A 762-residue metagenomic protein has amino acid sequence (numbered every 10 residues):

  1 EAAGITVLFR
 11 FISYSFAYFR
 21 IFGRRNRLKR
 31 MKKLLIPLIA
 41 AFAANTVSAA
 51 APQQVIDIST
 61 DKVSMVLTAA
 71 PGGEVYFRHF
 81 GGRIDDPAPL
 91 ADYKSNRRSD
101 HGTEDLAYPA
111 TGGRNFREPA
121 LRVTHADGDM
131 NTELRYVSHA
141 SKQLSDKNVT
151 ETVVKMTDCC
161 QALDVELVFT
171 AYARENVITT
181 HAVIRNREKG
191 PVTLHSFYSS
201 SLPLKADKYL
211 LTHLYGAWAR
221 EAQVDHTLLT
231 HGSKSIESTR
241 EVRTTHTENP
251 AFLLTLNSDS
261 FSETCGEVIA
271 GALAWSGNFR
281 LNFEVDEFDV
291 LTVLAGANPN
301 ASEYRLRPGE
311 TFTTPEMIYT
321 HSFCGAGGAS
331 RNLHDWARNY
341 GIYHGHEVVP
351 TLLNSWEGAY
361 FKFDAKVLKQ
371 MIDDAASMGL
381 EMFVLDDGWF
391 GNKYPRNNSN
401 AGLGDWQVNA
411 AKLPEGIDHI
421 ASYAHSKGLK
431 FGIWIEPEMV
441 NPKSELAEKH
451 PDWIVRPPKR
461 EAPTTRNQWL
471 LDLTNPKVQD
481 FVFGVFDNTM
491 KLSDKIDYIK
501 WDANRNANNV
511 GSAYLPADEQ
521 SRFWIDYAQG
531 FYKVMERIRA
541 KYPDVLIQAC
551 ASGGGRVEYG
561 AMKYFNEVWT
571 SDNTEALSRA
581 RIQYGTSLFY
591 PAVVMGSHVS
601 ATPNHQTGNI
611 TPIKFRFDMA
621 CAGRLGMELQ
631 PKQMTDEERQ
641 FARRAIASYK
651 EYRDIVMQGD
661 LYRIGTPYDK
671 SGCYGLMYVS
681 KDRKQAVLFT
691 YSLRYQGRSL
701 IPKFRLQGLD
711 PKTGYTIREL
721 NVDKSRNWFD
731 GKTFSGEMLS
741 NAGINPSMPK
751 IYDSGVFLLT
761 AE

Functional and structural regions predicted by a protein language model:
A51-I58, V63-V66, G73-E284, N300 (+1 more regions): Polysaccharide-binding surfaces and accessory modules of carbohydrate-active proteins
K62, A182, G309, A424 (+4 more regions): Conserved, mostly hydrophobic/aromatic
K62, F252-L253, E263, P667-P711: Carbohydrate-binding surface patches
G112-L134, C265-G277, Y319-I342, L380-D387 (+3 more regions): Glycine-rich, aromatic-flanked loop segments that form ligand/cofactor-binding clefts across common enzyme folds
D129-L134, Y304-F323, Y752-L759: Short Pro-Gly-centered flexible turn/kink motifs
H344-G484, S493, Y498: Aromatic-lined carbohydrate-binding/catalytic grooves of carbohydrate-active enzymes
P414-G416, E448-H450, I454-P612, R624 (+1 more regions): Active-site neighborhood of glycoside hydrolase catalytic domains
R694-E762: C-terminal beta-sandwich/jelly-roll accessory domains of carbohydrate-active enzymes
